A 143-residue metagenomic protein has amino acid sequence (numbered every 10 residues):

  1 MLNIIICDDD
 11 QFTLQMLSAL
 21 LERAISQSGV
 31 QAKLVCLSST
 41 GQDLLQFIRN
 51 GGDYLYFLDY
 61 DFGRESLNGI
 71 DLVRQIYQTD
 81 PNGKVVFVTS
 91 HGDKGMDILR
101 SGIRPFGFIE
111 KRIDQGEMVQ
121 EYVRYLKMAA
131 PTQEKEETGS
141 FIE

Functional and structural regions predicted by a protein language model:
L2-L21: Conserved acidic segment of CheY-like receiver
D8, F57-D61: Active-site residues of response regulator receiver
S18-A19, K33-L55: Acidic, metal-coordinating helix/loop segments flanking the phosphotransfer/catalytic sites of two-component signaling
L67, D71, G92-G107: Alpha4 helix (beta4-alpha4-beta5 surface) of REC/receiver domains from two-component response regulators
L67-N82: Short amphipathic alpha-helix used as the core "switch/output" element in two-component signaling
I109-R112: A Lys-centered signature of the CheY-like receiver
Q120, R124-E143: Conserved binding/recognition cores within well-folded domains
